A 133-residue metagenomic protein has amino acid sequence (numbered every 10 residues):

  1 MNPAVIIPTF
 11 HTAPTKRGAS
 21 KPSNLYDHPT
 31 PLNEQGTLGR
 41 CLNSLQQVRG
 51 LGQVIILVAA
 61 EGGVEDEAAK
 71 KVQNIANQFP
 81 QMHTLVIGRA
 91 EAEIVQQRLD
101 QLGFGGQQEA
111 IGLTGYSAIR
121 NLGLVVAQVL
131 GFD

Functional and structural regions predicted by a protein language model:
M1-V64: N-proximal low-complexity "stem/linker" segments adjacent to membrane-targeting elements
E67-F132: Active-site-proximal specificity loops/subdomain of glycosyltransferases
